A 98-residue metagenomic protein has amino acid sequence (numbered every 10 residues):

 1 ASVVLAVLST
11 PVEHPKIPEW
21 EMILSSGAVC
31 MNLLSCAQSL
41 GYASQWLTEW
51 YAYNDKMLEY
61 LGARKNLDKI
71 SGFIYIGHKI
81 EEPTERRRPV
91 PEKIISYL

Functional and structural regions predicted by a protein language model:
A1-S26: Glycine/small-residue-rich phosphate/adenosyl-binding loop
A1-V3, Y42, N66-I70: Short coil/turn connectors at secondary-structure junctions
P11-V12, W50-N54, I80: Acidic, glycine-rich active-site loops and adjacent beta-strand->loop/helix elements that engage anionic groups
I17, E21, Y42-K56: GST superfamily/GST-like fold recognition
G27-L33: A short mixed-secondary-structure module that forms the rim of ligand-binding clefts
S35-S39: Short hydrophobic alpha-helices that are characteristic scaffold elements of the AMP-binding
Y60-A63: Short low-complexity, flexible loop/linker segments enriched in glycine and/or proline with clustered acidic
N66, I70-L98: C-terminal helix-cap and adjacent tail motif
